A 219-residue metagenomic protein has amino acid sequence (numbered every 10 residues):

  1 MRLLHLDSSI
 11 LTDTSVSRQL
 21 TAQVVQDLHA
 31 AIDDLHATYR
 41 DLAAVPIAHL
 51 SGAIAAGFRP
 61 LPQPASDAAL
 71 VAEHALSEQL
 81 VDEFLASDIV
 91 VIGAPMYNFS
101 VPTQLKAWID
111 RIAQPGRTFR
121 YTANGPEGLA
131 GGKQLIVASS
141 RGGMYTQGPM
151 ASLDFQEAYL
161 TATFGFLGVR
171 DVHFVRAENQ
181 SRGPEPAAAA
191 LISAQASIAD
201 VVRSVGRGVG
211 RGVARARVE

Functional and structural regions predicted by a protein language model:
M1-A94, V101-T103, A107-D110, Q114 (+1 more regions): N-terminal beta1-alpha1-beta2 submodule of the flavodoxin-like/Rossmannoid cofactor-binding fold
L4, T38-R40, I136-A138, H173-V175: Hydrophobic/aromatic beta-strand patches that form the interior of the parallel beta-sheet core in alpha/beta enzyme
S8, S140, A177: Cofactor-binding loop segments of dinucleotide-utilizing enzymes, especially the Rossmann-like FAD- and NAD(P)+-binding
S87-D88, G132, V169: Short, well-ordered alpha-helix to beta-strand connector turns
A94-P95, S139: Glycine-rich, N-terminal phosphate-binding loop of Rossmann-like dinucleotide-binding domains
P115-R120, R170-D171: Short, structured loop/turn "capping" segments at alpha-beta junctions
Y121-F166: Short, glycine-/small-residue-rich phosphate/pyrophosphate-handling segment
Q147-E219: Glycine-rich phosphate/pyrophosphate-binding loop and the adjoining helix
